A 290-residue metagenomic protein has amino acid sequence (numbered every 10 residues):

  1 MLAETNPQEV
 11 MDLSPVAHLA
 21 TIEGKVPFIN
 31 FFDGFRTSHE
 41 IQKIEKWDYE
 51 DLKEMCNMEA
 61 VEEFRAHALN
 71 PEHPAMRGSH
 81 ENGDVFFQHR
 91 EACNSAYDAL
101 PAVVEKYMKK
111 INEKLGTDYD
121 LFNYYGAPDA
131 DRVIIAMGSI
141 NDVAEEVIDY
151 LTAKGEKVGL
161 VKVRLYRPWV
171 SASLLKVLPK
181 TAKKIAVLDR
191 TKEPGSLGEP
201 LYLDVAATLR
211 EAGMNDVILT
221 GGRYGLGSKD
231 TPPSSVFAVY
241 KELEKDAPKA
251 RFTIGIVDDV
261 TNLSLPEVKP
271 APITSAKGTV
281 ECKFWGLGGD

Functional and structural regions predicted by a protein language model:
M1-G34, M58, E211-G225: Conserved thiamine diphosphate
D12-P15, H39-K46, E145-V147, A172-S173 (+2 more regions): Short acidic, glycine/serine/threonine-rich loops at helix termini
F28-N123: Conformationally flexible catalytic loops at phosphate/diphosphate-handling active centers
F35-P71, K176-G213, T220: Terminal amphipathic helices with adjacent charged low-complexity linkers/tails
K109-R132, E145, P266-T279: Glycine-/acidic-rich phosphate or pyrophosphate-binding loops and their flanking alpha/beta elements
P128-E156, W169-K176: Redox- and metal-dependent alpha/beta enzyme cores, enriched for Fe-S-associated oxidoreductases and cofactor-handling
K184-S275: Peripheral docking tails and interdomain loops at the edges of cofactor- or intermediate-handling domains
E281-D290: Conserved phosphate/anionic-ligand binding catalytic regions in large, soluble enzymes, centered on
